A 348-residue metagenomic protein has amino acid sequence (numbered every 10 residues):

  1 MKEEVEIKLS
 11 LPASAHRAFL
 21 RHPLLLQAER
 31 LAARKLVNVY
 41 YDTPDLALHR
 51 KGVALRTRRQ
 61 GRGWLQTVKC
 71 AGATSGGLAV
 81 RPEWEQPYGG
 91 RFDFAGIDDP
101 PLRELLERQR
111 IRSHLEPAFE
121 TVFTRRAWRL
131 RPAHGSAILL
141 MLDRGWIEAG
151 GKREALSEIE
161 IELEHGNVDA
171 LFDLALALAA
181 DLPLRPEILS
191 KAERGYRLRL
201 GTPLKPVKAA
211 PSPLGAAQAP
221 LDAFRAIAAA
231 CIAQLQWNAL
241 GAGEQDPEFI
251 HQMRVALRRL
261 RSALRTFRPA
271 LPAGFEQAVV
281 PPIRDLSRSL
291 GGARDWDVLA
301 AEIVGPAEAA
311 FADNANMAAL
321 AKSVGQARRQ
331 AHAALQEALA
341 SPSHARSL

Functional and structural regions predicted by a protein language model:
M1-L348: Function-determining surface determinants
